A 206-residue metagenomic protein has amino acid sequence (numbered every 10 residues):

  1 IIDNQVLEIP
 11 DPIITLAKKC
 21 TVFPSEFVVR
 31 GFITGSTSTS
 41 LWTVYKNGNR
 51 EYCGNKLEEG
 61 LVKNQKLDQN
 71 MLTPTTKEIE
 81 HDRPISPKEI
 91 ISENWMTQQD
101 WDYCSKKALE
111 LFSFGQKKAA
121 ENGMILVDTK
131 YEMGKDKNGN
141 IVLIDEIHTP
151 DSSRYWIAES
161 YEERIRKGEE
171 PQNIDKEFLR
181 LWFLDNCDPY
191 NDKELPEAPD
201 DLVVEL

Functional and structural regions predicted by a protein language model:
I1-T76, D192-L206: Active-site loop/lid in soluble adenylation, ligation, and acyl-transfer enzymes
V22-P24, G123-L126, K137-I141: Coil-to-beta-strand transition motifs
V28, L126-K130, L143: A structural signal for short, well-ordered beta-strand segments and their strand-loop junctions that often border
N64-Q98, F183-P196: Residues forming anionic-ligand binding surfaces in small-molecule and nucleic-acid pockets of primarily soluble enzymes
M96-V127: A long amphipathic alpha-helix within ATP-dependent nucleotide-binding catalytic cores
Y131-F178: Catalytic activation segment of kinase domains across protein kinase-like and atypical kinase folds
A158-E162, R166-L206: C-terminal accessory nucleic-acid interaction domains of nucleic acid-metabolism proteins
